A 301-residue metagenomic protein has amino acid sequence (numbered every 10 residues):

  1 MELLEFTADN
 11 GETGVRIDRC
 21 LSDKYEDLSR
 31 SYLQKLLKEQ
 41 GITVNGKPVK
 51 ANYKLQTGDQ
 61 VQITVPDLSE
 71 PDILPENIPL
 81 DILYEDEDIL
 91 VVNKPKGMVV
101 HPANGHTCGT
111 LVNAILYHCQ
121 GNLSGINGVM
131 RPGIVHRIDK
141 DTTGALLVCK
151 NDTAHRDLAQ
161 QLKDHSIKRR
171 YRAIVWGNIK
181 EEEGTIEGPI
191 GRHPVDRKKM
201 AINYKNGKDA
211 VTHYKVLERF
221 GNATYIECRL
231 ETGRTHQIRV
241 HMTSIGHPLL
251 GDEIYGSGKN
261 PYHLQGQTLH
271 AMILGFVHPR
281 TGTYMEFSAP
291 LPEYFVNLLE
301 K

Functional and structural regions predicted by a protein language model:
M1-T185, P189-G191, Y294-L299: RNA pseudouridine synthases
K50-K54, E227, G266: Short, surface-exposed secondary-structure edge patches
I63-V65, P194-K199, D209, I254-N260: Short Pro/Gly-enriched beta-strand edge/turn motifs at strand-loop
I82, V175, H213-V216, L249: Conserved hydrophobic positions within beta-strands
V92, V240, G251: Active-site flanking residues adjacent to catalytic metal/cofactor-binding acidic residues
C108, D164, K168, S244-K259: Flexible glycine-rich active-site/ligand-binding loops centered on an Asp-His dyad
G128-Q160, K168, R172, E187 (+2 more regions): The conserved catalytic core of RNA pseudouridine synthases
L250-P279: RNA substrate-recognition surfaces in RNA-acting enzymes
